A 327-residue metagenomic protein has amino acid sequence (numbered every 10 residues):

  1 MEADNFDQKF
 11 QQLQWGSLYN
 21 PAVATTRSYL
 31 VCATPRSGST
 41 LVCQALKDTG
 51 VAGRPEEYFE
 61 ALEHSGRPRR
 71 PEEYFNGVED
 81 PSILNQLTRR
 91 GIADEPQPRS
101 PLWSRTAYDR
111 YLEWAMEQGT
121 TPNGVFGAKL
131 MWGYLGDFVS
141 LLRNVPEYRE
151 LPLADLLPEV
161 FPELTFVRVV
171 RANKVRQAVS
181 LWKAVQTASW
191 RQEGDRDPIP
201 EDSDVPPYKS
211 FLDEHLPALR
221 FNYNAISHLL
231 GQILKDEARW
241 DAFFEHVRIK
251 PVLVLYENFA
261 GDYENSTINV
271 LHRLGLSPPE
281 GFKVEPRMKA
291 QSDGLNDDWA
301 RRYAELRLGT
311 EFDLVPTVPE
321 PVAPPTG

Functional and structural regions predicted by a protein language model:
M1-T121, G281-F282, K289-L295, W299-R302 (+1 more regions): PAPS-dependent sulfotransferase catalytic core
A24, T34-P35, T120, L229-I233 (+2 more regions): Aromatic-acidic/polar surface patches that form glycan- and anion
Y29, G53, F126-A128, T165-V169 (+1 more regions): Hydrophobic/aromatic beta-strand patches that form the interior of the parallel beta-sheet core in alpha/beta enzyme
K47-T49, P122, F161, H246-R248: Short, well-ordered coil/turn elements that cap or connect secondary structure elements
L62-R69, R196-F221, A225-H228, D241-L314 (+1 more regions): The conserved 3'-phosphoadenosine-5'-phosphosulfate
E117-G119, L156-E159, A242-V247: Short, conserved catalytic or adaptor-binding loops enriched in Gly and charged residues
V125-D241, E264-P279: PAPS-dependent sulfotransferase catalytic domain
P321-T326: N-terminal secretory targeting and juxtamembrane "stalk" segments of secreted and cell-surface proteins
